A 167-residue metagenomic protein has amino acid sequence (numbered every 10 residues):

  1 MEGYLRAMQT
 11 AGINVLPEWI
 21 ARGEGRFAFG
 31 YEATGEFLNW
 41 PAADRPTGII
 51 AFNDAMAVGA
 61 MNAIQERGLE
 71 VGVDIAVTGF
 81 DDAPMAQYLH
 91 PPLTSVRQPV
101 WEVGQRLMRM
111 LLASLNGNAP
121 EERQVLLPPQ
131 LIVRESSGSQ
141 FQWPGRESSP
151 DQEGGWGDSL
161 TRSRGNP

Functional and structural regions predicted by a protein language model:
M1-P167: Bacterial carbohydrate/catabolite-sensing allosteric modules
